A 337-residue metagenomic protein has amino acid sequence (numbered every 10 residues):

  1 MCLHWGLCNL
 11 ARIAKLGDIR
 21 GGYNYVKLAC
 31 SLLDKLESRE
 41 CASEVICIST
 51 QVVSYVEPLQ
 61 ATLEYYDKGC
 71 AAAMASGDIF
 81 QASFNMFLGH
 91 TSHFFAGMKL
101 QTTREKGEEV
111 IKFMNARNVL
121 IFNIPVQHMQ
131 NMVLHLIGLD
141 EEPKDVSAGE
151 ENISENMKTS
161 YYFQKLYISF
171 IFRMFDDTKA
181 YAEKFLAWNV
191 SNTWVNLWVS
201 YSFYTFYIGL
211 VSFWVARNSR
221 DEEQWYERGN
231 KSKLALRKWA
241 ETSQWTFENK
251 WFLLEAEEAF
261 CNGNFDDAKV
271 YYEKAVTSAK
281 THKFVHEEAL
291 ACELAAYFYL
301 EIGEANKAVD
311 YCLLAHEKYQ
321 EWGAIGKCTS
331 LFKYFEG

Functional and structural regions predicted by a protein language model:
M1-C41, T50-L63, T91-E105, R117 (+8 more regions): Inter-helical turn/loop elements of alpha-helical hairpins
L16, N24, A42-C47, E257-G263 (+1 more regions): Leucine-rich, hydrophobic repeat-scaffold detector
C30-D34, A71-M74, K112: HEAT/HEAT-like alpha-solenoid repeats
Q60-G69, A73: Active-site/ligand-binding-proximal alpha/beta "capping" segment
G77: Conserved, mostly hydrophobic/aromatic
E105-Q320, G326-G337: Helix-coil-helix junctions within alpha-helical repeat/solenoid scaffolds
